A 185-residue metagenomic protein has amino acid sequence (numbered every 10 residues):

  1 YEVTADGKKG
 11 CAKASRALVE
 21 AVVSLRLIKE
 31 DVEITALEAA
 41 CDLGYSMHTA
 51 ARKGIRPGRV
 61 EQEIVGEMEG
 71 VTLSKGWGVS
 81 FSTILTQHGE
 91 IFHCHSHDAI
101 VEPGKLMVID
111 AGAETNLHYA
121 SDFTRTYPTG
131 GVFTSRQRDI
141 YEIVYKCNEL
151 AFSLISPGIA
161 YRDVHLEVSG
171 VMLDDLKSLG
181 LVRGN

Functional and structural regions predicted by a protein language model:
Y1-N185: Active-site neighborhoods and metal-handling regions in enzymes and metal-associated proteins
